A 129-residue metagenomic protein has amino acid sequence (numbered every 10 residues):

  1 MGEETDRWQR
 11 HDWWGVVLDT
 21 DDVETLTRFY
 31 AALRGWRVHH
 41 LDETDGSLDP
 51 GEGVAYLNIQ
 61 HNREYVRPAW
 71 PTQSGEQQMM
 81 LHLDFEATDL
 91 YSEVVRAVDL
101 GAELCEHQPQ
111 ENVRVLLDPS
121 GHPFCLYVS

Functional and structural regions predicted by a protein language model:
G2-Q9, A69-W70: A detector for short, charged/polar N-terminal pre-domain segments
R7-H61, E93-V95, D99, C105-V115: Core segments of cupin and vicinal oxygen chelate
Q9-D12, S74-M80: Short glycine-enriched loop/turn motifs at secondary-structure junctions
A55-Q73: Conserved, structured core segments of small domains
E76-Y91: Mid-chain, well-packed structural core segment of small domains
Q110, Y127-S129: Residue-level structural signal for beta-strand termini and adjacent loop
D118: Short, acidic, Ser/Thr-enriched surface-loop or helix-capping motifs
